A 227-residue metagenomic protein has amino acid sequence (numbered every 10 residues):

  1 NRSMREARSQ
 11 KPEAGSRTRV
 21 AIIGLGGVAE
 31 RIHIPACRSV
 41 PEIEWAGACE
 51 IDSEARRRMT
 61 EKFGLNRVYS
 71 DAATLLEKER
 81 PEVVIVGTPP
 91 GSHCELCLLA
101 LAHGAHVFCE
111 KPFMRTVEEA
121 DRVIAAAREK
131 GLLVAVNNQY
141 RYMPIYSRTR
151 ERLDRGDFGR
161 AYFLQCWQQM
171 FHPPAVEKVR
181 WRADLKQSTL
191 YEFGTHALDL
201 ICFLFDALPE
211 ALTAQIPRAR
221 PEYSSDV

Functional and structural regions predicted by a protein language model:
M4-F63: N-terminal Rossmann-like dinucleotide-binding module
G47, R67, E82-V83, F163: Short, Asp-centered acidic motifs that coordinate Mg2+ and/or phosphate in catalytic or ligand-binding sites
R58-L65, R122-A127: Short, conserved SAM-binding/catalytic segment of Class I S-adenosyl-L-methionine-dependent methyltransferases
L65-A72: Conserved SAM-binding strand-loop segment of SAM-dependent methyltransferases
Y69, F108, L133-A135, Q165 (+1 more regions): Structural detector of well-ordered beta-strand residues that form the stable sheet scaffold of enzyme domains
L76-K78, E82-V83, P89-P90, C94-R141 (+1 more regions): Beta-strand-loop-alpha-helix segment that lines the small-molecule cofactor/substrate pocket of alpha/beta enzymes
G87-T88, Q168: Glycine-rich, N-terminal phosphate-binding loop of Rossmann-like dinucleotide-binding domains
Y140-E222: Predominantly a Rossmann-like dinucleotide-binding segment in NAD(P)-dependent oxidoreductases
